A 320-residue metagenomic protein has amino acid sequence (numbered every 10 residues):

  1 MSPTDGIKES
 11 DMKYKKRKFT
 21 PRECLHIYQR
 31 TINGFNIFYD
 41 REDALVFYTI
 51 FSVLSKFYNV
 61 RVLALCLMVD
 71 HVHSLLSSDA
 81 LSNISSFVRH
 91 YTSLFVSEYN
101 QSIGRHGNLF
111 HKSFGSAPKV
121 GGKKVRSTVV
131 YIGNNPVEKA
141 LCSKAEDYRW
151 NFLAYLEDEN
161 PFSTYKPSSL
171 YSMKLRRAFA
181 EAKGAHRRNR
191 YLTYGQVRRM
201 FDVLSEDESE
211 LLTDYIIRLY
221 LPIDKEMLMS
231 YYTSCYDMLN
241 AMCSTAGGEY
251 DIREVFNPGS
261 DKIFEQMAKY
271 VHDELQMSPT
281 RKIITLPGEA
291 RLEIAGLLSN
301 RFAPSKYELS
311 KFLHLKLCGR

Functional and structural regions predicted by a protein language model:
M1-A64, S78-R320: Short Pro-Cys-Gly-centered "Cys-loop" motif that presents a nucleophilic cysteine in a tight turn
H71-D79: Short beta-strand->loop micro-motif that forms the acidic, two-metal-ion catalytic signature in nucleotide-processing
